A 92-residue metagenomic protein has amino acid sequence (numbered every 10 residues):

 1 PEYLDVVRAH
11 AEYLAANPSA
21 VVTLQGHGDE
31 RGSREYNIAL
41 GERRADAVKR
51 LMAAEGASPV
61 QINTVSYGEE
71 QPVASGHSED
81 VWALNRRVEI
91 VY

Functional and structural regions predicted by a protein language model:
P1-Q25, D46-P59, I90-Y92: Periplasmic peptidoglycan-binding/anchoring modules of Gram-negative envelope and division proteins
Y13, G28-G32, E69-P72: Solvent-exposed loop/turn segments at secondary-structure junctions within structured extracellular/periplasmic domains
P18, G26-G28, S66-G68: Short, small-residue-rich loop/turn micro-motifs
P18, R34, L84-R86: Exposed loop/turn and edge beta-strand positions of beta-sandwich/beta-sheet ligand-binding modules
D29, N37, R86: Acidic active-site catalytic centers that drive phospho-/nucleotidyl reactions and related ester hydrolyses
R34-I38, G76-S78: Short, solvent-exposed loop/turn segments at secondary-structure boundaries
L51-Y92: Periplasmic OmpA/Pal-like peptidoglycan-binding modules at the C-termini of bacterial envelope proteins
